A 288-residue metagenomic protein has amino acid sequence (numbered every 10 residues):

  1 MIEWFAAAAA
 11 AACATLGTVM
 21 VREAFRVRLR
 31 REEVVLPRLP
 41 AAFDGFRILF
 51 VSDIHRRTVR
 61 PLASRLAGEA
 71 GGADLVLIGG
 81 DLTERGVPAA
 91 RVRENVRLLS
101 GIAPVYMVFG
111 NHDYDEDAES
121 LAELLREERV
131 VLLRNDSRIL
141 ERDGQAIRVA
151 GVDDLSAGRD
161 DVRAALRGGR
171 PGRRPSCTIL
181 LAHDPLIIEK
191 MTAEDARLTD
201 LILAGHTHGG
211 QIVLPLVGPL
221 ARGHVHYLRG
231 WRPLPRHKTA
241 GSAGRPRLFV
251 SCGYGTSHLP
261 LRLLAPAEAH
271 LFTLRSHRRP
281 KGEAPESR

Functional and structural regions predicted by a protein language model:
M1-A42: N-terminal membrane-anchoring alpha-helices
M1-F5, K281, P285-E286: Short amphipathic, positively biased membrane-proximal segments that drive organelle/inner-membrane targeting
L36-L49, V130, R138-G151, R173-C177 (+1 more regions): Beta-strand-turn-beta hairpins that frame and shape the catalytic cleft of phosphate-ester-processing enzymes
F46-V131, D136: Membrane-embedded segments
H55, T83, H112-D113, S137-R138 (+4 more regions): Catalytic metal-binding/acid-base residues of hydrolase active sites
D74-L75, Y106, V130-V131, I147 (+3 more regions): Short, Asp-centered acidic motifs that coordinate Mg2+ and/or phosphate in catalytic or ligand-binding sites
E123-V131, R142-E194, L259-R262: Binuclear metal-dependent hydrolase catalytic cores centered on His/Asp/Glu-rich metal-binding motifs
P185-H270, R278-R279: Conserved beta-sheet core of the metallophosphoesterase superfamily
